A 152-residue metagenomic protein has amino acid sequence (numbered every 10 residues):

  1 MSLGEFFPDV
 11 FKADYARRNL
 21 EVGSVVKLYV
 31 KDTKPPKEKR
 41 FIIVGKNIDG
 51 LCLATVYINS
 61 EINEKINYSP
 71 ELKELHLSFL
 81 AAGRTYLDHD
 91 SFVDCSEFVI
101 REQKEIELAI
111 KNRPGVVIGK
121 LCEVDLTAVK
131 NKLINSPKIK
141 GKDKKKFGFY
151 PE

Functional and structural regions predicted by a protein language model:
M1-N19: Mixed-charge, Lys/Arg-rich low-complexity intrinsically disordered regions
K12, N67-S69, D90, R113: Short, functionally important structural connectors and interaction interfaces within domains
L20, P35-E38, D49, H89 (+1 more regions): Alpha-helix initiation and capping sites
V30, K34-E38, I43-A81: Compact nucleic-acid interaction/catalytic patches
H76-E152: C-terminal terminal-subdomain/extension
